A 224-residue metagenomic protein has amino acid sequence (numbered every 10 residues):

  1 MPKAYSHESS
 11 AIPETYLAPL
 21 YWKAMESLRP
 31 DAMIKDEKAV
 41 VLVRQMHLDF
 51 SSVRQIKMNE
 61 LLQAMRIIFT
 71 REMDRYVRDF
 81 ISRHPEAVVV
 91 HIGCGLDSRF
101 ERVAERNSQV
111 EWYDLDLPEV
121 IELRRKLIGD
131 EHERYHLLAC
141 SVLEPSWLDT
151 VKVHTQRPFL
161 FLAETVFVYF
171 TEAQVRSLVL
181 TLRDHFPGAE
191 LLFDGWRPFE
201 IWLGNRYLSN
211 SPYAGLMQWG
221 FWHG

Functional and structural regions predicted by a protein language model:
M1-V90, C94-L138, S146, T155: Rossmann-like AdoMet
Y135-L137, P145-L148, Y169-P187: A short, conserved alpha-helix within the catalytic core of class I
V142-P145, F167-Y169, R197-I201: Short, catalytically relevant binding-site loops at active-site mouths
T155-V168: Short SAM/SAH-binding signature in class I
F159-L162, V179-E200: Conserved beta-strand signature within the Rossmann-like core of class I S-adenosyl-L-methionine
L203-Y207: Short aromatic-enriched loop/helix-cap "lid" or pocket-rim segments at secondary-structure transitions that line
M217-G224: Short alpha-helix
